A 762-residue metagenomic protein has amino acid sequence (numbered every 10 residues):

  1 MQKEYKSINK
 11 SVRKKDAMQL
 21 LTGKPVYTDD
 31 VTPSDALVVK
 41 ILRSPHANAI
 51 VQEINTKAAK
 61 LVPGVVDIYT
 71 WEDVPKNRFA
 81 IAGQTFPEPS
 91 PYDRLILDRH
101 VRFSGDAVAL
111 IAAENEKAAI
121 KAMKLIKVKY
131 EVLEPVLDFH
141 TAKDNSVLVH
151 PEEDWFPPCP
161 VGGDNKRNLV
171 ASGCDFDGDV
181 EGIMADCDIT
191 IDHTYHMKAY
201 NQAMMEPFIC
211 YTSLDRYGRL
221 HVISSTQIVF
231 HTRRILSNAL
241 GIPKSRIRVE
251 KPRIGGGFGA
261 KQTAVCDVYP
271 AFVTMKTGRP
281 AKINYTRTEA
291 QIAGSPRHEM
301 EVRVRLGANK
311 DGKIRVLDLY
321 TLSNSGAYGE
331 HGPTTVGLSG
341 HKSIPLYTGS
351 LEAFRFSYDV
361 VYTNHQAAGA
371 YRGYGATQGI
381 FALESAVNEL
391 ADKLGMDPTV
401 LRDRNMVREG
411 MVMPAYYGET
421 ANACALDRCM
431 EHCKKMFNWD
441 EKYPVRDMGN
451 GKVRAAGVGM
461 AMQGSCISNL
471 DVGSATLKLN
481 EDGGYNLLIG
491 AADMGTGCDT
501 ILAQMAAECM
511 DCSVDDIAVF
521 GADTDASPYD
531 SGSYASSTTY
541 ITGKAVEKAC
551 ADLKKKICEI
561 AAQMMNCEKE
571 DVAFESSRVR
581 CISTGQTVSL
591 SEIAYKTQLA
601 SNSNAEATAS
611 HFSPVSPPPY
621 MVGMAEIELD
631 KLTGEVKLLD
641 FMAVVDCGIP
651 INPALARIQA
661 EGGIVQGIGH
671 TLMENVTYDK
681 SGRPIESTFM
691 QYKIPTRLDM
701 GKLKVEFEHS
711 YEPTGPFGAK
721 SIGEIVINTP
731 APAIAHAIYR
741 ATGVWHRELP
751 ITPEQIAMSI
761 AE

Functional and structural regions predicted by a protein language model:
M1-G162: Flexible, low-hydrophobicity surface segments
K10, D16-Q19, F86-P87, P91 (+6 more regions): Glycine-rich loop/linker segments at domain edges
W71-E72, G241-R246, M275-A281, K310 (+2 more regions): C-terminal catalytic domains of large/alpha subunits in multi-subunit enzymes
R78-G83, A122-L125, R233-I235, F258-A264 (+11 more regions): Short acidic, glycine/serine/threonine-rich loops at helix termini
R99-H100, P243-K251, M275-T286, A290-A293: Conserved catalytic cysteine-centered active-site region of acyl-thioester-dependent Claisen-condensing enzymes
V149-L240, M406-G484, I685-D699, K704-E706: Helix-loop-helix junctions that connect adjacent transmembrane helices in secondary transporters/permeases, recognized
R234, G255-G278, K282-N284, C498-A506: Thiamine diphosphate
S465-S527, T542: Catalytic phosphate/nucleotide-handling subdomain of diverse soluble enzymes
